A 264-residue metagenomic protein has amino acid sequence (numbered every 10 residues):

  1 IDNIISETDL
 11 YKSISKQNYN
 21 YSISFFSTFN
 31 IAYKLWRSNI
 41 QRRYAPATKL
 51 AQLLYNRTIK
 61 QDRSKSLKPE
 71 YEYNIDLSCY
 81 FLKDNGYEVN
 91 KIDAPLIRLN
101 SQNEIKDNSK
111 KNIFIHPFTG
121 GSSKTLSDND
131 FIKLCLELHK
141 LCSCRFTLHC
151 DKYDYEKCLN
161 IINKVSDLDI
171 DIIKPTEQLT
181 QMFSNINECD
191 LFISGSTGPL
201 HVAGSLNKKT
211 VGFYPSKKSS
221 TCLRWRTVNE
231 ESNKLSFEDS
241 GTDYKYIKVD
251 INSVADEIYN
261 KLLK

Functional and structural regions predicted by a protein language model:
I1-K264: Catalytic machinery of carbohydrate-active enzymes, primarily nucleotide-sugar-dependent glycosyltransferases
